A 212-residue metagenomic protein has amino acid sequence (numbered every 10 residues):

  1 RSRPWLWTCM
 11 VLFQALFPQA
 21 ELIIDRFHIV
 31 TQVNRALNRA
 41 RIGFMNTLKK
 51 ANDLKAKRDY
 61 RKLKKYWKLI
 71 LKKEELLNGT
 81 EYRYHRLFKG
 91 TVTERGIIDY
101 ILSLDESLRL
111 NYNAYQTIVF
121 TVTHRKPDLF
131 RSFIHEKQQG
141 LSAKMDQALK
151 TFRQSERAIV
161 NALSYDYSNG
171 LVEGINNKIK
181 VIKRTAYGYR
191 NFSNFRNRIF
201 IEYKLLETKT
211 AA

Functional and structural regions predicted by a protein language model:
R1-S164, S168, I175, Y187-A212: Catalytic center-proximal scaffold of phosphoryl-transfer enzymes
I182: Arg/Lys-rich, often Gly-containing low-complexity segments of ribosomal proteins
